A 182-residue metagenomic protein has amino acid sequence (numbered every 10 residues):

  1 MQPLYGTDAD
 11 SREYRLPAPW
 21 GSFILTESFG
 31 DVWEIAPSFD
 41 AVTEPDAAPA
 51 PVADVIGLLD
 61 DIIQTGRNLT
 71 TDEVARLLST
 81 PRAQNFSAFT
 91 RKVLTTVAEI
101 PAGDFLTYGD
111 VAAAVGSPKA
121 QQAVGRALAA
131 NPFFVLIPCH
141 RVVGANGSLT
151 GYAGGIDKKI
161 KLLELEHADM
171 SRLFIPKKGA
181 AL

Functional and structural regions predicted by a protein language model:
M1-K119, D169-L182: Basic nucleic-acid-binding alpha-helical/helix-turn surface characteristic of O6-alkylguanine DNA
F23, H140-G144: Active-site and channel-lining beta-strand-loop segments that bind or position nucleotide-derived/phosphorylated
V97, V111, C139-H140, L162: Residue-level signal for inorganic ion chemistry
K119, A123-N131: Regulatory, non-catalytic segments
L136: Major-groove DNA-recognition helix of helix-turn-helix-type DNA-binding domains
A145-L182: …primarily DNA-binding HTH/wHTH and HhH modules…
